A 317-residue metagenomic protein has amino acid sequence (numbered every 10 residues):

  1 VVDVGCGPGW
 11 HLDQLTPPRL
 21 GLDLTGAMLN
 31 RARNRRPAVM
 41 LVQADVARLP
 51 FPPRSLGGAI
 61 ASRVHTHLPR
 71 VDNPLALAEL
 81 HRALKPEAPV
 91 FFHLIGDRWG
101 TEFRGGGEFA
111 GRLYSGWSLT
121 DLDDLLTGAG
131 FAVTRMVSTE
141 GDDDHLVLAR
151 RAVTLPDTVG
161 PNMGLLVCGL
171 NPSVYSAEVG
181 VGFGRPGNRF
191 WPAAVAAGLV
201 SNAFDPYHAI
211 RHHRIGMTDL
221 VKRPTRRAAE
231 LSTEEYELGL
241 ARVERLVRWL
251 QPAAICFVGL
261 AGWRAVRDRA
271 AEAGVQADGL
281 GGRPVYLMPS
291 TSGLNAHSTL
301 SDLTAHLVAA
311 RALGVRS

Functional and structural regions predicted by a protein language model:
V2, G7-R48: Class I SAM-dependent methyltransferase SAM/SAH-binding core
I60: A conserved beta-strand element that flanks and buttresses the S-adenosyl-L-methionine
P74-P86: A short glycine-rich, Lys/Arg-flanked "PGG" loop and its adjoining helix->strand segment in the class I
E87-L94: Conserved beta-strand signature within the Rossmann-like core of class I S-adenosyl-L-methionine
I95-L113: Short, glycine-/aromatic-enriched active-site segment of Class I SAM-dependent methyltransferases
D123, T127, A132-W191, A271-G281 (+1 more regions): Active-site and ligand/interface coordination hotspots across diverse enzymes and nucleic-acid-associated assemblies
R150-D157, P186, A193, R227-V243 (+1 more regions): C-terminal capping/extension of enzyme domains
V179-E234: Short, surface-exposed acidic-centric catalytic microdomains
